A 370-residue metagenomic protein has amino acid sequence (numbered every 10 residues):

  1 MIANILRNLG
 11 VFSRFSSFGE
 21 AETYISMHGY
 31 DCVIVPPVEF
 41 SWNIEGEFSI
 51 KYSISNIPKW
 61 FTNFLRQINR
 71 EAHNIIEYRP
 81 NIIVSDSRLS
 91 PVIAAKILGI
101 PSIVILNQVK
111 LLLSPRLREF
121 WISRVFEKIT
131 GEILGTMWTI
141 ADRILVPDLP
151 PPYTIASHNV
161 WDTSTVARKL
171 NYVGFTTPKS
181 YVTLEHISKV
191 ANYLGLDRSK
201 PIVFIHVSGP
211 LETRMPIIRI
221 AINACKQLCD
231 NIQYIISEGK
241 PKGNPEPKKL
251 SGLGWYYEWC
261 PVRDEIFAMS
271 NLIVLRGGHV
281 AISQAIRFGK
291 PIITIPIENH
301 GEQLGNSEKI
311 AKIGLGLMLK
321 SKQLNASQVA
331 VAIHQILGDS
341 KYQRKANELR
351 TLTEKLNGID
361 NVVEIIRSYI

Functional and structural regions predicted by a protein language model:
M1-A3, N8, T177-L272, L304: Donor-nucleotide binding loops and adjacent catalytic segments primarily of GT-B fold Leloir glycosyltransferases
R7-L9, R14-T62, H73, H206-G209: Conserved nucleotide-sugar phosphate-binding/catalytic loop shared by glycosyltransferases and other
S17-T23, S87-S90, S237-P245: Short, polar loop motifs at secondary-structure junctions
Q67-G135: Conserved nucleotide-sugar donor-interacting segment of glycosyltransferase catalytic cores, predominantly GT-B
I82-D86, V262-N306: A donor-sugar binding/catalytic signature common to diverse glycosyltransferases and related nucleotide-sugar
I122-E212, G239-K242: A nucleotide-sugar donor-handling region in carbohydrate enzymes
G316-L317, K322, A326-Q328, A332-L349 (+1 more regions): Conserved donor-nucleotide binding/catalytic region of nucleotide-linked donor-dependent transferases
K355-I370: C-terminal alpha-helical cap of glycosyltransferases
